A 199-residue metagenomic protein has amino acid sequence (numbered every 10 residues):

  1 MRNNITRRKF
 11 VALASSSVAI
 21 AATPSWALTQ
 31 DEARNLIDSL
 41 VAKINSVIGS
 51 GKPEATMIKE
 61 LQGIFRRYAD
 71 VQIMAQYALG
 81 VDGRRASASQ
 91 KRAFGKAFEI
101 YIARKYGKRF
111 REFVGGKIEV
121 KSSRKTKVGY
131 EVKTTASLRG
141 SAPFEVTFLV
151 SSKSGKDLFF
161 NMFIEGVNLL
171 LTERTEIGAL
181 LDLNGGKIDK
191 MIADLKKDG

Functional and structural regions predicted by a protein language model:
M1-S17: N-terminal secretory signal peptides and thylakoid transit peptides that target proteins across membranes
L13, F94-A97, D194: Generic alpha-helical secondary-structure signal
T23-A27: Sec/Tat signal peptide C-region and signal peptidase I cleavage site
Q30-R109: Early exported N-terminus immediately downstream of N-terminal targeting peptides
F98, S122-R124, A136-L138, V150-S152 (+1 more regions): A mature extracytoplasmic/lumenal domain signature
R104-F144, D194, G199: Surface-exposed, charged secondary-structure patches
E145, L149-L171: Short beta-strand edge/turn micro-motifs at domain boundaries
N161-G199: Low-complexity, intrinsically disordered terminal/linker segments enriched in charged and Gly/Pro repeats
